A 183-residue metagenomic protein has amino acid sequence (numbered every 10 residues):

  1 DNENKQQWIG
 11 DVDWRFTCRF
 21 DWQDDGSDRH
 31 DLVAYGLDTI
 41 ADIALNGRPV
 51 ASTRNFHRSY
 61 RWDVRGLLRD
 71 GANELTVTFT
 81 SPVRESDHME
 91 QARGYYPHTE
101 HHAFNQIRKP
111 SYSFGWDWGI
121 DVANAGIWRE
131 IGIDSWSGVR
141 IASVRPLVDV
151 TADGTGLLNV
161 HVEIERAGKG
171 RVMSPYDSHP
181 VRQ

Functional and structural regions predicted by a protein language model:
D1-E3: Short glycine/threonine/proline-enriched tight-turn/helix- or strand-capping micro-motif at secondary-structure
Q6, G10-R140: Accessory beta-strand-rich segments of carbohydrate-active enzymes
I43-L45, G154-Q183: Beta-strand-rich binding/interaction modules
D134-G168: Surface beta-strand/loop "capping" patches
